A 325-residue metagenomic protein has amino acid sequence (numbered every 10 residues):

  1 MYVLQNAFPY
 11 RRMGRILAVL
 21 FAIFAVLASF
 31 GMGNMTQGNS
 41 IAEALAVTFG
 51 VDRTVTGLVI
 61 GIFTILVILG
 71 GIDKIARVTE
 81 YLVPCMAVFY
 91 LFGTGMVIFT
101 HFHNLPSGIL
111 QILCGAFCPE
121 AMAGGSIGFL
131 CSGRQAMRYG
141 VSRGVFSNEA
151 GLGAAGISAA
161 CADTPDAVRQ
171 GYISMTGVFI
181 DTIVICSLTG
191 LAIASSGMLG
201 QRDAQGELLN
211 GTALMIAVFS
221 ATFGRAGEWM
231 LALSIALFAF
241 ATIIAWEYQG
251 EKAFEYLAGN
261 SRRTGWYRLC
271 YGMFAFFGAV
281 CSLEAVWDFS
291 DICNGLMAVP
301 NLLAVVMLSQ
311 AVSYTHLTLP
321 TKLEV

Functional and structural regions predicted by a protein language model:
M1-R11, L199, D203-T222, Y248-L257: Flexible loop linkers connecting adjacent transmembrane helices in multi-pass alpha-helical membrane transporters
Q5-N39, E43-V67, L233-I243, R262: Helix-loop-helix module between adjacent transmembrane segments
R12-L27, L58, A123-S147, V184-C186 (+2 more regions): Select transmembrane alpha-helical segments in multipass membrane proteins
R12-V19, P165-V178, S261-W266: Membrane-interface alpha-helices at helix entry/exit sites of multi-pass transporters
F21, G38-L45, V51-I60, T64-C114 (+2 more regions): Membrane-interface loop-to-helix entry segments
V67, G144-E149, A155-A167, S174-V178: Helix-loop junctions at the membrane interface of multi-pass solute transporters
G93-Q111, M122-G128, A162, T176 (+1 more regions): Extracellular/periplasmic helix-exit of transmembrane alpha-helices
T315-T321: Conserved small/polar residues in nucleotide/adenosyl-binding loops
